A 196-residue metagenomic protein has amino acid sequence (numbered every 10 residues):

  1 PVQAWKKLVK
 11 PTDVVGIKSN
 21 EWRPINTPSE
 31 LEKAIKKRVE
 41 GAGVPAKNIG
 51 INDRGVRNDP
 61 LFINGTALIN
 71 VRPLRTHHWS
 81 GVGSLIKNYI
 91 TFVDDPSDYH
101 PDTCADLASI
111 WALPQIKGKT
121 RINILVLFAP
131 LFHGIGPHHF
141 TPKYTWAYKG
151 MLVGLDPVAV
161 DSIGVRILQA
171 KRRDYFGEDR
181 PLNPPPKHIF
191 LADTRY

Functional and structural regions predicted by a protein language model:
P1-P11, S19-Y196: Extended, low-polarity segments enriched in aliphatic/aromatic residues
V15: Mobile, glycine-rich extracellular loop/lid and propeptide segments that shape or gate substrate/ligand access
